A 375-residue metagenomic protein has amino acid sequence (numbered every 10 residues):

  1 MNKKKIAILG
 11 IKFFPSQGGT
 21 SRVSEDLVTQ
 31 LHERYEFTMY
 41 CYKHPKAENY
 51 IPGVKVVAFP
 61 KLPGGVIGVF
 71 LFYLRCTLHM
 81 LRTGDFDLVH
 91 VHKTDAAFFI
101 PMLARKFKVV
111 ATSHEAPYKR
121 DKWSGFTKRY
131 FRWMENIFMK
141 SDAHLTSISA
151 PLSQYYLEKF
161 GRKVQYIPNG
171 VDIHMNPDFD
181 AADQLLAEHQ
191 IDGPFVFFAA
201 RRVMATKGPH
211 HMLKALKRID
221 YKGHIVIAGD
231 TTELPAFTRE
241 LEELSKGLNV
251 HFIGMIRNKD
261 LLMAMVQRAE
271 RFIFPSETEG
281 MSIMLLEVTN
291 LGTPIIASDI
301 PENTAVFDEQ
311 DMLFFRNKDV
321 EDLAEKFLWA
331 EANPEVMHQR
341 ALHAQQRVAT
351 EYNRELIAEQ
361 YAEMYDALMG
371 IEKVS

Functional and structural regions predicted by a protein language model:
K4, L9-Q17, V23-I67, P151-L157 (+2 more regions): N-terminal strand-loop element at the rim of the active site of nucleotide-sugar-dependent glycosyltransferases
A7, H189-K207, L213-R218, V226: Conserved donor-binding/catalytic core segment of Leloir-type glycosyltransferases
L78, K128-L145: Membrane-proximal helix-turn-helix segments that form the acceptor-binding/catalytic region of lipid-linked
V91-A96: Short His-centered aromatic/hydrophobic patch
T238-K259: Nucleotide-activated donor-binding/catalytic signature segment of Leloir-type glycosyltransferases, i.e., the conserved
E277: Aromatic "clamp/platform" in nucleotide-sugar-dependent glycosyltransferases that forms part of the donor/acceptor
P294-A297: Short hydrophobic beta-strand element within catalytic cores of glycosyltransferases and related nucleotide-activated
E309-E321, W329-E335: Conserved acidic donor-binding segment of nucleotide-sugar-dependent glycosyltransferases
